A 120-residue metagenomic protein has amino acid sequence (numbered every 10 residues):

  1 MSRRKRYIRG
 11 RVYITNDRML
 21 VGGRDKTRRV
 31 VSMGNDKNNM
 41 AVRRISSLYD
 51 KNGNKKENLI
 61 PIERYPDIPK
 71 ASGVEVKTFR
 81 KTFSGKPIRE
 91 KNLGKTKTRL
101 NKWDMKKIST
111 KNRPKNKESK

Functional and structural regions predicted by a protein language model:
M1, I45-S46, E118: Intrinsically disordered, low-complexity segments enriched in Ser/Pro/Gly/Ala and basic residues
M1-R4, I8, T98: Arg/Lys-rich, intrinsically disordered low-complexity tails that mediate electrostatic binding and condensation
K5-R18, R29: Short coil-to-beta transition motif at edge beta-strands of beta-rich domains
V12, N39, K70-G73: A residue-level signal for beta-strand positions that form part of recognition/binding surfaces within mature
V21-P66: Compact nucleic-acid interaction/catalytic patches
L59-K120: C-terminal terminal-subdomain/extension
